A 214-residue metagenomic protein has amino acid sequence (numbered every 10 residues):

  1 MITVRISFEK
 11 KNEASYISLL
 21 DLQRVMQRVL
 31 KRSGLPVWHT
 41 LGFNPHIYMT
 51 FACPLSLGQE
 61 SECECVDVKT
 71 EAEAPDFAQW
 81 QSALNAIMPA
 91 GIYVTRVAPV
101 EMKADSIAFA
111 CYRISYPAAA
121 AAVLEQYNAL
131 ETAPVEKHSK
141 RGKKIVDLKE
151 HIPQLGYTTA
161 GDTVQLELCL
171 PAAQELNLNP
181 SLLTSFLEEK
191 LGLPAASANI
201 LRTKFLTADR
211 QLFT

Functional and structural regions predicted by a protein language model:
I2, A14-V37: N-terminal ordered "arm"
F8-K10, V68-A74, I114-A119, L168-A172: Short beta-strand-to-loop capping motifs
S15-L20, A74-A78, Q174-L178: Ordered, soluble secondary-structure elements with a strong preference for glycine-centered loop motifs and nearby
W38-V68, E101-K103: Short, charge-patterned binding micro-sites
S61-R113: Ordered, amphipathic secondary-structure segments that act as subunit-interaction surfaces in large macromolecular
A78-M88, V123-T132, L182-T184: Short amphipathic alpha-helices in soluble, non-transmembrane regions that often serve as interface/regulatory elements
A104-A120, I152-Q154, T207-T214: Short, low-order "capping/linker" segments at domain edges
T132-T214: Core RNA-modification/binding signature centered on pseudouridine synthases
